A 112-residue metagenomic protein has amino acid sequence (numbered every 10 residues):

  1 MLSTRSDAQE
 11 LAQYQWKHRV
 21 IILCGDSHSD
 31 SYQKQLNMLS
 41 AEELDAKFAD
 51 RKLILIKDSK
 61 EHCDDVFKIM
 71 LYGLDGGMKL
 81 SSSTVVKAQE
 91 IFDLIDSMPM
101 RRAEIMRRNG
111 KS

Functional and structural regions predicted by a protein language model:
M1-S112: Non-catalytic interaction/Regulatory regions outside core domains
